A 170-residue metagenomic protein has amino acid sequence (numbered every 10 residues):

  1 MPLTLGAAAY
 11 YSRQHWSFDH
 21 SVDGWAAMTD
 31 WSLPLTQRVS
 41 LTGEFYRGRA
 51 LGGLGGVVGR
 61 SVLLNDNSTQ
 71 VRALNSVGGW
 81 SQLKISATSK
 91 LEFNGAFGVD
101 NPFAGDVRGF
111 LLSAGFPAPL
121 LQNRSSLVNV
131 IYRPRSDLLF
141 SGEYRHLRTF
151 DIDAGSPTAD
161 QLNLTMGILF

Functional and structural regions predicted by a protein language model:
M1-L120: Detector for outer-membrane/organellar transmembrane beta-barrel domains, recognizing the amphipathic beta-strand
Y11-S12, R145-L147: Generic short beta-strand segments
M28-D30, W80-Q82, L127-N129, E143 (+1 more regions): Outer-membrane beta-barrel architecture
F93-A96, N129-P134, L138-R145: Conserved active-site loop/cleft motifs that coordinate metal ions or position small ligands
V99-A104, N123, R135-D137, L147-T149: Short Gly/Pro-enriched loop/turn and capping motifs at secondary-structure junctions
Y132, T158-F170: Outer-membrane beta-barrel "beta-signal"
D151-S156: Short proline/glycine-enriched turn/loop segments at secondary-structure junctions
